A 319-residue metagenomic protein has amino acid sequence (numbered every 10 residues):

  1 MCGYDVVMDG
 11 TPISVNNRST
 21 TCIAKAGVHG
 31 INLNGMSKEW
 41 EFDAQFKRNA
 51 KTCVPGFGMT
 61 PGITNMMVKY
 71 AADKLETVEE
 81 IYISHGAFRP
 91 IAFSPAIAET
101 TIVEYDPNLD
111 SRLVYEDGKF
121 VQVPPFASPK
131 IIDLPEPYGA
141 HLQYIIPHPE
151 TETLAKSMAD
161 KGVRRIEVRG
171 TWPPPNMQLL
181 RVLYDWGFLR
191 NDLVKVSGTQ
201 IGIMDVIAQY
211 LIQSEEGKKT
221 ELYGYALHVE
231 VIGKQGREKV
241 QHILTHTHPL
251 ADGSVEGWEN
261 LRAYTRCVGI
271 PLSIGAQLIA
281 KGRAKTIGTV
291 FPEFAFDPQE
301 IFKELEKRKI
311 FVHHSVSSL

Functional and structural regions predicted by a protein language model:
M1-C2, A24: A short, aliphatic-rich alpha-helical micro-motif
Y4-P12, G30-N32: N-terminal Rossmann-like NAD(P) cofactor-binding module of classical short-chain dehydrogenase/reductase
N16-N17, E39-W40, N65, P298: Short, well-ordered alpha-helical microsegments
T20-C22, H29, L33-P55: Rossmann-fold NAD(P)-binding glycine/threonine-rich loop
T20-T21, D43-A44, V68, A72 (+2 more regions): Short amphipathic alpha-helical segments and helix-helix/interface helices
S37-K38, T60, L319: Conserved beta-strand edge residues that scaffold enzyme active sites
N49-P90: Adenosine-phosphate binding glycine-rich loop
K74-L319: C-terminal catalytic/substrate-binding lobe primarily of soluble NAD(P)-dependent oxidoreductases
